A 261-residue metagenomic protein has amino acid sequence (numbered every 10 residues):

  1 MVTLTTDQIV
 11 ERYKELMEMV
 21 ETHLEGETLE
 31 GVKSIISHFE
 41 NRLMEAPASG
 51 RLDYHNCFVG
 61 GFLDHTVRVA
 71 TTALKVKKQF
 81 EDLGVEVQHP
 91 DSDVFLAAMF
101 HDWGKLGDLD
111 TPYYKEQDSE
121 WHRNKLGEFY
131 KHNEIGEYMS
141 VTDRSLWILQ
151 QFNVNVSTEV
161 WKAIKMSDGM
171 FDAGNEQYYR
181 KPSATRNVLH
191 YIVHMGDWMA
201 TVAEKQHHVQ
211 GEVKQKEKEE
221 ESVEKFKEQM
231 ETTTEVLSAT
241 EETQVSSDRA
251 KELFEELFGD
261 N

Functional and structural regions predicted by a protein language model:
M1-A48, N261: Non-catalytic interface/linker regions that flank or bridge core catalytic/transmembrane domains
R12, L29, V223, A250-K251: Short amphipathic alpha-helical segments that mediate assembly, nucleic-acid/protein binding, or membrane association
L52-G60, D64, T71, V76 (+1 more regions): Divalent metal-dependent catalytic cores for phosphoryl transfer on phosphate-bearing substrates
V213-E219: Intrinsically disordered, low-complexity mixed-charge segments
F226-T233, E242-N261: Short linear clamp-binding motif
